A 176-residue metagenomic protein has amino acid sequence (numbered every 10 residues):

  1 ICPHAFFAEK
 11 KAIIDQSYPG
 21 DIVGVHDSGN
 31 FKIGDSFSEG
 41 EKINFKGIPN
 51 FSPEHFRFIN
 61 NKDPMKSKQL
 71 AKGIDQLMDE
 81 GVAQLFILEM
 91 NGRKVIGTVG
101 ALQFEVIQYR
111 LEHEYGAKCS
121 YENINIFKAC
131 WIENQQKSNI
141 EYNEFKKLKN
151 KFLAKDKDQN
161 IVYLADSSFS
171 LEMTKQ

Functional and structural regions predicted by a protein language model:
I1-R57, K68-K72, M90-R93, N139-Y142 (+4 more regions): Conserved nucleotide-binding/hydrolysis modules and their immediate coupling elements across P-loop/ASCE NTPase motors
Y18, F58, C130-N134: Tryptophan-centered motif/residue detector
S28, N60-M65, K94-T98, L102: Generic amphipathic alpha-helical segments used as scaffolds and interaction surfaces in large, multi-domain proteins
G40-K42, G73-L77, R110-E114: Short, solvent-exposed amphipathic alpha-helical segments in soluble enzyme and RNA/protein-processing domains
I48, I59, Q76, G81: Phosphate-binding glycine-rich loops and their immediate beta-loop-alpha structural context
M65-D79: Short amphipathic alpha-helix segments
Q84-K137: Conserved structured catalytic cores and adjacent interaction surfaces of nucleotide-binding/hydrolyzing enzymes
A117, K175-Q176: Intrinsic low-complexity, glycine/proline- and repeat-rich, mixed-charge intrinsically disordered regions appended
